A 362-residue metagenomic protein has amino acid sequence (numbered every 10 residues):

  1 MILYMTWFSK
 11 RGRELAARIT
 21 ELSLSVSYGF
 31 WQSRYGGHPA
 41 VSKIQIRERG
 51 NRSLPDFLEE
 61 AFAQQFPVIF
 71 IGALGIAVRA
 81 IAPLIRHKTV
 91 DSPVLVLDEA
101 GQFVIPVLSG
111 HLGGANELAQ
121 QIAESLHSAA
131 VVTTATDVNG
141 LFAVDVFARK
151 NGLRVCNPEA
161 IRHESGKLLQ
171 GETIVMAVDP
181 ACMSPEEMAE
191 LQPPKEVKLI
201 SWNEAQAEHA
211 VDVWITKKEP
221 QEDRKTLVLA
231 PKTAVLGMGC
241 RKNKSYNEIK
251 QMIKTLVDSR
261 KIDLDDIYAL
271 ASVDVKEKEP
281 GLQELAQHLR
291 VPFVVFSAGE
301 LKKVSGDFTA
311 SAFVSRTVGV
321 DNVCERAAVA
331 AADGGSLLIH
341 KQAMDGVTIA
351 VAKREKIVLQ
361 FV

Functional and structural regions predicted by a protein language model:
M1-G36, Q342-V347, A352, I357-V362: N-terminal basic/disordered segments at the start of proteins
L3, K10, N139-L141, F296-G299: Catalytic phosphate-donor-binding core of small-molecule kinases
G12-S25, W31-G37, E48-S53, F57 (+7 more regions): Conserved mixed alpha/beta catalytic, RNA-binding, or beta-rich assembly cores of soluble enzyme, regulatory
I44, R49-F62, F308-S315, V323-C324: Glycine-rich, anion-gripping cofactor-binding loops and their flanking helix/strand elements in enzyme active sites
I71-A73, V318: Active-site nucleophile and cofactor-binding loops and adjacent substrate-binding regions of central metabolic enzymes
Q102, A143-D145, S305-T309, A350: Short secondary-structure transition/capping segments
V211-Q221, T226-L229, A327-V362: C-terminal edge-of-domain segments
T255, D266-I267, A271-A328, A332-L337 (+1 more regions): C-terminal non-catalytic interaction/assembly regions of soluble proteins
